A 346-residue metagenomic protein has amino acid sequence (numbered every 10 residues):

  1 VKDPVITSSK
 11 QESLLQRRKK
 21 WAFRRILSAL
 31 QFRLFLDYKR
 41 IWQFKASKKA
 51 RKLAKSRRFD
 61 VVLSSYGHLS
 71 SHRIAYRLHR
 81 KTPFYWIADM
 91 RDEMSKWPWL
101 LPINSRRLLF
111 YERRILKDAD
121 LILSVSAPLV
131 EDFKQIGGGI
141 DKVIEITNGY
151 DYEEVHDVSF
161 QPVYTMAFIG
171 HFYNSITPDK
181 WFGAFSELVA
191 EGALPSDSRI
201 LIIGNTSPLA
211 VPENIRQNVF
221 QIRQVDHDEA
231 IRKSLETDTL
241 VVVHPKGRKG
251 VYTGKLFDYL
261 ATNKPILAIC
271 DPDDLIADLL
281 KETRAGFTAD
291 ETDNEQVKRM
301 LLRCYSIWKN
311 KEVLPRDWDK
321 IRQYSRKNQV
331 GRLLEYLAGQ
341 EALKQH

Functional and structural regions predicted by a protein language model:
V1-K45: A conserved catalytic-core segment of Leloir-type glycosyltransferases
F44, K48-R51, S70-R73, R77-K81 (+3 more regions): Membrane-proximal helix-turn-helix segments that form the acceptor-binding/catalytic region of lipid-linked
R113-K142, Y152: A short, active-site helix/loop in glycosyltransferases that binds the activated sugar's phosphate group
D120, S234-V251: Acidic donor-binding loop of glycosyltransferase active sites
P128, I146-G149, F160: Carbohydrate-associated surface elements
S159-P178, F182-S186, Q329: Conserved donor-binding/catalytic core segment of Leloir-type glycosyltransferases
A193-S198, G204-I231: Nucleotide-activated donor-binding/catalytic signature segment of Leloir-type glycosyltransferases, i.e., the conserved
T292-Q296, K309-G339: A charged, aromatic-enriched C-terminal amphipathic alpha-helix characteristic of glycosyltransferases across folds
